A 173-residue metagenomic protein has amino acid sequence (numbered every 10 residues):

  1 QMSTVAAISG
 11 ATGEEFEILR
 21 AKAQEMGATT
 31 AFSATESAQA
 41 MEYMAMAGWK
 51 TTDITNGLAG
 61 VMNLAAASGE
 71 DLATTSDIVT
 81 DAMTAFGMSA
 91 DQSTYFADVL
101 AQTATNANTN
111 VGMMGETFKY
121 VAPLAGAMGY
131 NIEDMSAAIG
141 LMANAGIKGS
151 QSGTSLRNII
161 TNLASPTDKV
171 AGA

Functional and structural regions predicted by a protein language model:
Q1-D98, Q102-G115, A125-E133, A145-G153 (+1 more regions): A short, structural motif
T117, M135-I139: Short hydrophobic or amphipathic alpha-helical segments
L156: Conserved catalytic-loop aspartate of Hanks-type protein kinases
